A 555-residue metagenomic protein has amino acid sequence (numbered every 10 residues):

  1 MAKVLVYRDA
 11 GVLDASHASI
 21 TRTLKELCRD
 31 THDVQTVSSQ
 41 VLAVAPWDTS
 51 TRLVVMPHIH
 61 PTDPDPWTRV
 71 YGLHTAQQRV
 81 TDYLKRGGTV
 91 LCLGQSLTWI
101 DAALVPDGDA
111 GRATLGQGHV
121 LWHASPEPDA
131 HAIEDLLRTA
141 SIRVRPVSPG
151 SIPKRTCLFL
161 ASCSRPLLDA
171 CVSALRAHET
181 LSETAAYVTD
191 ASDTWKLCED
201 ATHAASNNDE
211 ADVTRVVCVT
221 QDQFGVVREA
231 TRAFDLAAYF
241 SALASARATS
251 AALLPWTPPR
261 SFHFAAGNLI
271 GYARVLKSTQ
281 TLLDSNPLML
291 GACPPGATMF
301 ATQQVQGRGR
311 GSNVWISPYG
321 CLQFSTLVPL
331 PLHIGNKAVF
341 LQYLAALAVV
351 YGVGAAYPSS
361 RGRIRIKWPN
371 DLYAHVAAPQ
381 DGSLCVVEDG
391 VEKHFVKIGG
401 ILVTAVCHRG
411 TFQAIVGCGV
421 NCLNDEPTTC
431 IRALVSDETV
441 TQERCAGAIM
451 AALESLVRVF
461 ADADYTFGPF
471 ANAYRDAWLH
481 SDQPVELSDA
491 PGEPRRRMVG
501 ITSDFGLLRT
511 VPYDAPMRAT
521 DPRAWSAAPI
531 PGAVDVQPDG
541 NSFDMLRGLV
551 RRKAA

Functional and structural regions predicted by a protein language model:
A2-V4, K85, T89-C92, D109-S173: A glycine-centered loop/beta-turn motif at secondary-structure junctions
K3-L104: Helical hinge/lid and interdomain linker segments adjacent to catalytic or ligand-binding clefts that mediate domain
S16-C28, D101-G108, A233-S261, V511-D514: Short, aromatic/basic amphipathic alpha-helical patches
T36, L91-G94, W122-H123, R365 (+1 more regions): A structural signal for short, well-ordered beta-strand segments and their strand-loop junctions that often border
R69-L73, L276, F467: A conditional alpha-helix N-cap/helix-loop micro-motif detector
K154-D209, A463-P516: Acidic, Ser/Thr-rich low-complexity intrinsically disordered segments
L160, L167-P358, P379-E392, S542 (+1 more regions): N-terminal lobe of the biotin/lipoate ligase/transferase fold
P294-P295, F300-V305, N313-C321, S325-A555: Catalytic beta-strand/loop module used to bind and position nucleotide/cofactor moieties in cofactor-attachment
